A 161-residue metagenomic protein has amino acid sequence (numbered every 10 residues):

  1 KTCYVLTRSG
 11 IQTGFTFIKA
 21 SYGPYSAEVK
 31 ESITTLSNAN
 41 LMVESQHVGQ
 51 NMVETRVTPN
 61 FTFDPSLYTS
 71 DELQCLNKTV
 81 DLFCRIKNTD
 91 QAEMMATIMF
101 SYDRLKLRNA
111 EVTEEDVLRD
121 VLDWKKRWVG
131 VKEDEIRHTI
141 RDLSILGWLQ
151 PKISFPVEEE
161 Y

Functional and structural regions predicted by a protein language model:
K1-Y161: Domain-edge interaction signal
